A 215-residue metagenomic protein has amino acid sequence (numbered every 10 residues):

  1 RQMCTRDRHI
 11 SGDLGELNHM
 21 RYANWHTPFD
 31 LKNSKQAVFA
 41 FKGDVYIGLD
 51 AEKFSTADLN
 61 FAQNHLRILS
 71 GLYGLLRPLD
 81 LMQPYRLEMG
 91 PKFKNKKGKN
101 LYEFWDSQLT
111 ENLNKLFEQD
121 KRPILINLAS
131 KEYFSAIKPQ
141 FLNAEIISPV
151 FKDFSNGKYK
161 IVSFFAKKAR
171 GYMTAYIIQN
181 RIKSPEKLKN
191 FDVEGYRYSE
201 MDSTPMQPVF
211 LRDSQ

Functional and structural regions predicted by a protein language model:
R1-T5: Short, small-residue-biased leader/transition segments that mark boundaries at the very start of proteins
R6-L31: N-terminal low-complexity, intrinsically disordered segments
S11-L14, V38, L125: Generic N-terminal initiation segments characterized by hydrophobic and/or small/turn-forming residues
N18, A37, K42, I161 (+1 more regions): A general marker of short, structured functional hotspots
W25-F54: Long, hydrophobic/aromatic-enriched structural stretches that serve as scaffold segments
A51-T204, V209-Q215: Internal, well-folded beta-alpha domain core
